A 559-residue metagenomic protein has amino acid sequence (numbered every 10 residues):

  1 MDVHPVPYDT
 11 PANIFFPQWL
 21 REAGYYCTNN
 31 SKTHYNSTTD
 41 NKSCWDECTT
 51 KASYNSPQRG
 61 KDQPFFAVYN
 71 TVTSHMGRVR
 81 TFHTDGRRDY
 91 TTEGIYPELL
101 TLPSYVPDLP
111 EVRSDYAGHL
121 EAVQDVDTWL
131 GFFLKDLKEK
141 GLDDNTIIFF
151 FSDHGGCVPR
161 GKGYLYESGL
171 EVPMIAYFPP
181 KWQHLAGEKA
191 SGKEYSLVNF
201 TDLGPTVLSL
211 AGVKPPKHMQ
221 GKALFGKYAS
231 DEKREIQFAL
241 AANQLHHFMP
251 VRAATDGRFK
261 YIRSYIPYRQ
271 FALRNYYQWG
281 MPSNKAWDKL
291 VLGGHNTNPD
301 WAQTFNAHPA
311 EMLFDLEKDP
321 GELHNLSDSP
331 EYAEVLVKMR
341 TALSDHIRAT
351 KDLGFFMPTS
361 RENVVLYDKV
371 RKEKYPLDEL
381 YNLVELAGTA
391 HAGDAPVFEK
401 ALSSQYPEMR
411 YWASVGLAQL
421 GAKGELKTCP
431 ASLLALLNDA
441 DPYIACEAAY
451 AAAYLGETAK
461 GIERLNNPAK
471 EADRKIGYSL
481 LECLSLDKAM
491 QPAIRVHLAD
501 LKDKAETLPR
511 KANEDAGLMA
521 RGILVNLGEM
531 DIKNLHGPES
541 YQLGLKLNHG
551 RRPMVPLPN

Functional and structural regions predicted by a protein language model:
M1-A302, P320-T341, E399, E514 (+1 more regions): Formylglycine-dependent sulfatase
E171, H295-A310, K318, L326-N559: Long, internal low-complexity/basic segments
